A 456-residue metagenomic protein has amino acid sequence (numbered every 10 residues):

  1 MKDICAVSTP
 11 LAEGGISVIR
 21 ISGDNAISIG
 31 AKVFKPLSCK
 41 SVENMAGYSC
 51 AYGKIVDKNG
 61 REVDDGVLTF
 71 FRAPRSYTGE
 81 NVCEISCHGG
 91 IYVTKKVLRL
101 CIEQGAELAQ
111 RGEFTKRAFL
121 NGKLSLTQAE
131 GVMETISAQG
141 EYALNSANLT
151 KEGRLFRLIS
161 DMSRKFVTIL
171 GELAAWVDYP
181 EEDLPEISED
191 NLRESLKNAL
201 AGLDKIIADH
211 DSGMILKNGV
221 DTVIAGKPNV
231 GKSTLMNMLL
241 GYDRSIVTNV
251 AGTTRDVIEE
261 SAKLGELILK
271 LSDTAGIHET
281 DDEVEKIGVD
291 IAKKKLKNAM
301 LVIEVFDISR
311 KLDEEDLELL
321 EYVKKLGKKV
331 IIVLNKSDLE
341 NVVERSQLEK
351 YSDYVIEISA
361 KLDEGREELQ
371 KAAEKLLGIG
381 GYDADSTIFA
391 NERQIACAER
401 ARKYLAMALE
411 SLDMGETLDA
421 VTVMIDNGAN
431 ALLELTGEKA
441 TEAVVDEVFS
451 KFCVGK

Functional and structural regions predicted by a protein language model:
M1-N145, L149, G153, L326 (+1 more regions): A glycine-rich (often HGG/GG-containing) alpha/beta subdomain
K2-V7, L11, E141-K263, T280-D282 (+1 more regions): C-terminal-of-GTPase-core extension/linker across diverse P-loop GTPases
A51-D64, L68-R72, G252-T280, N298: Switch I (G2) and immediately adjacent beta-strands of P-loop GTPase domains
L240, A275-G276, M300, D307 (+1 more regions): Short glycine-/small-residue-rich Rossmann-like dinucleotide-binding loops
L269, L301, I331: Short, Asp-centered acidic motifs that coordinate Mg2+ and/or phosphate in catalytic or ligand-binding sites
L271, V305, V333: Generic enzyme active-site microenvironment
E285-S309: Inter-motif core of Ras-like GTPase G domains
